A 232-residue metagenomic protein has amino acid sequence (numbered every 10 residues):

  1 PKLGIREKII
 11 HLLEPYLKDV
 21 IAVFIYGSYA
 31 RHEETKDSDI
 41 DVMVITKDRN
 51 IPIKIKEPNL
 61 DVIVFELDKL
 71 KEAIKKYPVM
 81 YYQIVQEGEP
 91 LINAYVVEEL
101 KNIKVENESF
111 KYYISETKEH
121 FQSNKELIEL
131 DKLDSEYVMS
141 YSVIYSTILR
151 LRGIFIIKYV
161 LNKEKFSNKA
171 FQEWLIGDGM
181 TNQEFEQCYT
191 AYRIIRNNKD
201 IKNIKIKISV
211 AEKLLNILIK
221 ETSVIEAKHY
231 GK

Functional and structural regions predicted by a protein language model:
P1-D19, A30-D37, T46-K232: Catalytic core of pol beta-like nucleotidyltransferases
V20-F24: Short acidic amphipathic segments
Y26-S28: Glycine-rich beta-strand-to-loop/alpha-helix junction loops that act as flexible
I40-V42: A structural signal for short, well-ordered beta-strand segments
